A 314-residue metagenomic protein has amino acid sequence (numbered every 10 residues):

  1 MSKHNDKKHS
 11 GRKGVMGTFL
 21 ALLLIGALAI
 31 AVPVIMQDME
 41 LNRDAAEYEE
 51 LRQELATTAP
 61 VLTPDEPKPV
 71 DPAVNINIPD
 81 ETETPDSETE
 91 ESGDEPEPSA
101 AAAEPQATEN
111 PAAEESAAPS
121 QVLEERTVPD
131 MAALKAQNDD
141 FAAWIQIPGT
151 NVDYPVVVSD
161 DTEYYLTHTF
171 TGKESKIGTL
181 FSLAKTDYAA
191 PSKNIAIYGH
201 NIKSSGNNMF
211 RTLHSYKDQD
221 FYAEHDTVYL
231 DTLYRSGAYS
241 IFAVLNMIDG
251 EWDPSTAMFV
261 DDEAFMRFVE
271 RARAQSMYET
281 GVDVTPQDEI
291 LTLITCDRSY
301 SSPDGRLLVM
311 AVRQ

Functional and structural regions predicted by a protein language model:
M1-G14: N-terminal Lys/Arg-rich, disordered targeting/topogenic segments
K3, T18, I177-T179: Short, motif-level signal for alpha-helix interfacial/capping segments enriched in acidic residues and aromatics/proline
G17-V34: Hydrophobic membrane-insertion alpha-helices, especially the h-region of bacterial N-terminal signal peptides
A29-Q314: Solvent-exposed, non-transmembrane regions of membrane-associated and secreted proteins
